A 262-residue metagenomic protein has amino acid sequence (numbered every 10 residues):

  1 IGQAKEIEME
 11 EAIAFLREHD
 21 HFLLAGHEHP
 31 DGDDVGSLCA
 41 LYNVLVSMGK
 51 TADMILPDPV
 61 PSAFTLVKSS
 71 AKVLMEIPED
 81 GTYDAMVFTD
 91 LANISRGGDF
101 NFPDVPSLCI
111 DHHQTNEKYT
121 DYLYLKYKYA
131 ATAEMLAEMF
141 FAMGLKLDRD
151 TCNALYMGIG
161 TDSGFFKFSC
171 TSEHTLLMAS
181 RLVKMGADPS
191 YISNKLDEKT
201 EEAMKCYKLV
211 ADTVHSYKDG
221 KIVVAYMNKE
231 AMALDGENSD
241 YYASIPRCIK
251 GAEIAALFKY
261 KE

Functional and structural regions predicted by a protein language model:
A4-H29, D34-T65, E79-Y83, S163-E262: Hydrophobic helix-and-loop "lid/oligomerization" segment in the mid-to-C-terminal part of catalytic domains
I13, M75-I77, S95-D99, L123-K126 (+3 more regions): A generic local secondary-structure boundary/capping motif
L16, P78-G81, F100-F102, N116-E117 (+4 more regions): Solvent-exposed alpha-helices and their adjacent loops that cap or buttress functional pockets in soluble metabolic
L23, D53-M54, M86, S107-L108 (+1 more regions): Hydrophobic "anchor" residues on beta-strands that sit immediately upstream of conserved functional sites
H27, P57-D58, T89-A92, I110-H113 (+4 more regions): Fold-independent oxyanion-binding glycine-rich loops and adjacent beta-strand/coil segments at enzyme active sites
V44, F102-L108, A142, E173-H174: A glycine- and small-aliphatic-rich helix-loop capping segment at beta-alpha/alpha-beta transitions that lines
S70, E76-Y122: Active-site cofactor/cluster-binding pocket
H113-M178: Short alpha-helices
